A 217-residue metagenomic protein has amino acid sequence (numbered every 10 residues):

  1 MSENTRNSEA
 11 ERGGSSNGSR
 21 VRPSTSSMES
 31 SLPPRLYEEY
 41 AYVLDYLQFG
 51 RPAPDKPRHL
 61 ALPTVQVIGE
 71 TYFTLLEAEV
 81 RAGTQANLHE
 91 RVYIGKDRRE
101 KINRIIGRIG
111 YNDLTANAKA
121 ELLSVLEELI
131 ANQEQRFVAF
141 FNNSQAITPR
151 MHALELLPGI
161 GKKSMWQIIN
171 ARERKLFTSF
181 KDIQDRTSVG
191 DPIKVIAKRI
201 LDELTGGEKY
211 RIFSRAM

Functional and structural regions predicted by a protein language model:
M1-A131: Structure-specific DNA junction-binding interface
S2-R6, G13, N17-P23, M28 (+2 more regions): C-terminal extensions
G161-K162: Small-residue hinge/turn detector
